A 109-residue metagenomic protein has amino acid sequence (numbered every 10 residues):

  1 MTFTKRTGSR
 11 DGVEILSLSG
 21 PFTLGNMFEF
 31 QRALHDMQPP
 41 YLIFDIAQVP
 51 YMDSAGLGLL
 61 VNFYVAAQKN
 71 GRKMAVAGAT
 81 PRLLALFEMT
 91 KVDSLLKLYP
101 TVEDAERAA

Functional and structural regions predicted by a protein language model:
M1, S9, D45-A47: Hydrophobic alpha-helical segments and their boundary regions
F3-R32: STAS-typified acidic loop motif
T23-L96: Amphipathic alpha-helical interaction surfaces in cytosolic regulatory modules
K97-T101: Short acidic-hydrophobic, aromatic-tinged amphipathic segments that line or gate anion-handling sites
